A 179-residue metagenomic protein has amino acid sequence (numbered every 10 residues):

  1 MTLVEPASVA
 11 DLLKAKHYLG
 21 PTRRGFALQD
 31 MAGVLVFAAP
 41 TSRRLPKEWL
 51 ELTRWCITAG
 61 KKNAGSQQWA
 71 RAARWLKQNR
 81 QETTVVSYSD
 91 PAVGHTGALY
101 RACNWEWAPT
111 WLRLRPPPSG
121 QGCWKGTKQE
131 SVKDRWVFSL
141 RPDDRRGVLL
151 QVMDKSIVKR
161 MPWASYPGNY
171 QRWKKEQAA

Functional and structural regions predicted by a protein language model:
M1-R23: Short amphipathic alpha-helix that is part of the acyltransferase structural core
L3, R24, V36-S131: Acyl-donor binding region in acyl/amide transferases
L12, L99, R135-V137: Conserved hydrophobic/aromatic beta-strand scaffold that supports enzyme active sites
L13, R23-V36: Conserved beta-hairpin
G33-P40, V148-V152: Short amphipathic beta-strand/extended segments with alternating polar/hydrophobic composition
G97-L99, G147-L150: A short secondary-structure junction signal
K133-D143: Conserved beta strand-loop-helix elements of the APE1-like EEP
V148-A179: Short, cationic low-complexity segments
